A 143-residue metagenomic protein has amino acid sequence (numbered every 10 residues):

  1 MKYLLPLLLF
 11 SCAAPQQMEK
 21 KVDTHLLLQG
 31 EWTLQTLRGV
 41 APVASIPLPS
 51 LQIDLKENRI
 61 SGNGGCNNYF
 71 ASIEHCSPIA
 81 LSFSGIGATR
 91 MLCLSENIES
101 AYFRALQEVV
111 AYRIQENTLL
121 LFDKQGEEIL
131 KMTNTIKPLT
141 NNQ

Functional and structural regions predicted by a protein language model:
Y3-S11: Sec-dependent N-terminal signal peptides
C12-Q143: Lipid interaction determinants
